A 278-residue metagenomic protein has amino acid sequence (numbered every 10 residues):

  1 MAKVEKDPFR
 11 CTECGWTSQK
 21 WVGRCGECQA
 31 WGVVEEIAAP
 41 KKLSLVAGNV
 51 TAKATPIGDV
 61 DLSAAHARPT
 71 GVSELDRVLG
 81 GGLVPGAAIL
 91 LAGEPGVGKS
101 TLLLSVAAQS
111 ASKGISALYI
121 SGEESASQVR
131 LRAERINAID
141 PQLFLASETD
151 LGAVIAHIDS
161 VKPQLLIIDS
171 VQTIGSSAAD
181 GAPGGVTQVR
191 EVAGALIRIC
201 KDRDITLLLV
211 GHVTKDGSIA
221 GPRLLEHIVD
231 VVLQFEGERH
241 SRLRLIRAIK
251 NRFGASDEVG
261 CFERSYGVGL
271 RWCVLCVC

Functional and structural regions predicted by a protein language model:
A2, K6-T12, W16-L90, Q109-Y119: Detector for small/aliphatic-rich hydrophobic stretches
D7, W21, G26-V33, P40-D61 (+4 more regions): Conserved P-loop NTPase
G23, V78, V129, D169 (+3 more regions): Residue-level signature of catalytic and energy-coupling elements of molecular machines, predominantly ATP/GTP-dependent
G86, E94-V97, T101, S105-R198: Conserved inter-motif catalytic segment of the P-loop NTP-binding fold
E123, S170, V210-T214, E238 (+1 more regions): A short beta-strand-to-loop transition that corresponds to the Sensor-1 phosphate-sensing loop of AAA+ P-loop ATPases
T187-L208, H212, I228-R239: Substrate-engagement module of ASCE P-loop NTPases
S218-I228: Short regulatory helix/loop adjacent to the ATP-binding pocket of P-loop NTPases
